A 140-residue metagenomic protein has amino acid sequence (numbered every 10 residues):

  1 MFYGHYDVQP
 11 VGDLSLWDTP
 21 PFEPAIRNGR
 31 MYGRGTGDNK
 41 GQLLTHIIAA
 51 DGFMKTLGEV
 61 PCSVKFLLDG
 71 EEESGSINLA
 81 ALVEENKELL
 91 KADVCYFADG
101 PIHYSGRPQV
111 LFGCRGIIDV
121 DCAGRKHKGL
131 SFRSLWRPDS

Functional and structural regions predicted by a protein language model:
M1-K65: Active-site metal-coordination/substrate-binding segment of hydrolases, especially metallo-dependent peptidases
Y3-H5, L68, Y96-D99, A123-R125: Short beta-strand segments
D7-V11, E71-E73, H127-G129: Short coil/turn motifs at secondary-structure junctions
P20, A92, G116-I118: A generic structural signal for well-ordered coil/turn residues at beta-strand boundaries that shape enzyme active-site
M31-G33, P108-Q109, R133-L135: Short, well-ordered strand-loop elements centered on a beta-strand within folded domains, enriched for acidic residues
T36, N78, F132-W136: Short acidic, glycine/proline-rich loop/turn micro-motifs
G37-G113: Acidic/histidine-rich catalytic neighborhood of metal-dependent amide-processing enzymes
K87, I102-H103, F112-R125, S131-S140: Acidic-enriched catalytic cores of C-N bond-cleaving enzymes acting on peptides and small amides
